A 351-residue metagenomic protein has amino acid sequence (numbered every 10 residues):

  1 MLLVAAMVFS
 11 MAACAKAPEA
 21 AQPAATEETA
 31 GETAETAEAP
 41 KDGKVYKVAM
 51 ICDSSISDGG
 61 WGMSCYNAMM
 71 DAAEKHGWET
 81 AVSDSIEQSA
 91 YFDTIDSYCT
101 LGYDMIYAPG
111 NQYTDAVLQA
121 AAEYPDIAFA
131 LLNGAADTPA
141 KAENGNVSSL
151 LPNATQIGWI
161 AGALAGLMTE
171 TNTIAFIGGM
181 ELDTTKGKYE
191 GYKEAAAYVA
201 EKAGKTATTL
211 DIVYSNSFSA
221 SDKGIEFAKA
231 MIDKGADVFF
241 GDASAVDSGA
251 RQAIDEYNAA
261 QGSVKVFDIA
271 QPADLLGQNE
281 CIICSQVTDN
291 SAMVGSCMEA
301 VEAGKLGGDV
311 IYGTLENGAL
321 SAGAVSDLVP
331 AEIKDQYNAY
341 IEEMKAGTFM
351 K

Functional and structural regions predicted by a protein language model:
M1-A5: Sec-dependent N-terminal signal peptides
S10-A13: C-terminal motif of bacterial Sec signal peptides marking the signal peptidase cleavage site
A15-K351: A residue-level marker of the well-folded mature domains of exported/periplasmic proteins
